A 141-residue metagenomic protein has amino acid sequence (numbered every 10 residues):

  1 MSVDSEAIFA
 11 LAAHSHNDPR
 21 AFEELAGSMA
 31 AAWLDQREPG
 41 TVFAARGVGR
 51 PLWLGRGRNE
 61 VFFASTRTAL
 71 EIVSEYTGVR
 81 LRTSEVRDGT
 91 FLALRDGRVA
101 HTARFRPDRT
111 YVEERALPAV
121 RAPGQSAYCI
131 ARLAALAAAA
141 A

Functional and structural regions predicted by a protein language model:
M1-A141: Conserved short alpha-helical segments that host acidic/polar catalytic motifs at enzyme active sites
